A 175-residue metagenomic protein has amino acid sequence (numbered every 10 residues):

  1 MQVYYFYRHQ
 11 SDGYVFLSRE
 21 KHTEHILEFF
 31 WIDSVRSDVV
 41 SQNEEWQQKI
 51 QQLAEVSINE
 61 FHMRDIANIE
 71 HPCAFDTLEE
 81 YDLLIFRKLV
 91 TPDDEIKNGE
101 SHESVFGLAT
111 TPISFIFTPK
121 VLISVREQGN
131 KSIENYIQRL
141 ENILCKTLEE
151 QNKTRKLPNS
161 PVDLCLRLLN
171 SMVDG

Functional and structural regions predicted by a protein language model:
M1-G175: Peripheral, non-transmembrane regulatory/ligand-interaction domains of membrane transport proteins
